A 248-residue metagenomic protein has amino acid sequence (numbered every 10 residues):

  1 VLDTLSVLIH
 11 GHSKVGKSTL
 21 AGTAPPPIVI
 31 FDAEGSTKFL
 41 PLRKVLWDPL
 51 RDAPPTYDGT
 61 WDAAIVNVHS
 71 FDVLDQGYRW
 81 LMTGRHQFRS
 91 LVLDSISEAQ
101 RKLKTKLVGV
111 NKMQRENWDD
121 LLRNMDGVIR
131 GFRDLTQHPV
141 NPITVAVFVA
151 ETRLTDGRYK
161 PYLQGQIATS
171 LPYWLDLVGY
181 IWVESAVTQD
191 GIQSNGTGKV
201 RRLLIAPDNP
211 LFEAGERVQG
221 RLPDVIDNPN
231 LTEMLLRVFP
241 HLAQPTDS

Functional and structural regions predicted by a protein language model:
L2-V92, S97-K102: Conserved P-loop
T19-G22, G84, L135-P139, A168-P172 (+1 more regions): A general structural signal for short secondary-structure junctions and capping/turn motifs
K44-D52, D134, W182-Q189: Short regulatory "switch" loops immediately downstream of catalytic or recognition motifs within protein catalytic
Y57-V66, D120-L121, I143-T144, N195-L203: Glycine-rich, flexible loop segments associated with nucleotide phosphate handling
W80, E98-K102, L135, W174 (+1 more regions): Conserved, well-folded catalytic cores of nucleic-acid-processing and energy-transducing macromolecular machines
S90-S170: P-loop NTPase motor core
I143-I226: Phosphate-binding/switch region of NTP-binding enzymes
A214-S248: NTP-binding/hydrolysis catalytic cores, primarily Walker-type P-loop NTPases
